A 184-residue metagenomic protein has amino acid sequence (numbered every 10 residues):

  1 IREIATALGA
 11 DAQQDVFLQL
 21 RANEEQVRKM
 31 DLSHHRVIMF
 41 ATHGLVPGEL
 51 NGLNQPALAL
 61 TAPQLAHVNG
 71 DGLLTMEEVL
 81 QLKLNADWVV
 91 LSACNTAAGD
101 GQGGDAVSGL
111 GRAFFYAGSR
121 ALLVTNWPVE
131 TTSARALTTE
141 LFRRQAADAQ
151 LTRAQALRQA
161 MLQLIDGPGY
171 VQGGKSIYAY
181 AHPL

Functional and structural regions predicted by a protein language model:
I1-L184: Catalytic cores of enzymes
